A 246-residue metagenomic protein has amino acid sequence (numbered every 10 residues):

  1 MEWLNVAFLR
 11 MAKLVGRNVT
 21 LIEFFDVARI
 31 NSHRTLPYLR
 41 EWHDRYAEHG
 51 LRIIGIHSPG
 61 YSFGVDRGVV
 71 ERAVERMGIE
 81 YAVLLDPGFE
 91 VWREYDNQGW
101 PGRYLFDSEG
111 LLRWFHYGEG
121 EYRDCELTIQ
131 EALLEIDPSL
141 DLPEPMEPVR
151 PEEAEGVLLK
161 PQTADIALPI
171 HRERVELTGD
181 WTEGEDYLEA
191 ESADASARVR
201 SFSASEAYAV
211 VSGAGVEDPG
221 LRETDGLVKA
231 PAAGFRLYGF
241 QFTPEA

Functional and structural regions predicted by a protein language model:
M1-V15, R123-A246: Non-globular targeting/processing and membrane-anchoring segments
L9-H33, L39, I53: Short active-site neighborhood of thiol/selenol oxidoreductases, capturing the structured segment around
G16-T20, H49-R52, I79-Y81, S108: Loop/turn elements at helix/coil->beta-strand transitions in domains of secreted/extracellular proteins
F24-F25, I56-P59, D86-P87, H116-G118: Active-site-proximal beta-strand/loop segments in catalytic clefts of secreted hydrolases
H33-R76, P87-W92: Structural microenvironment flanking redox-active thiols in thiol-disulfide oxidoreductases
D44-E48, E75, L111, Q130-P138: Sec-exported extracytoplasmic/periplasmic mature domains
E75-I79, L85-T128: Thiol/disulfide oxidoreductase modules built on the thioredoxin-like
